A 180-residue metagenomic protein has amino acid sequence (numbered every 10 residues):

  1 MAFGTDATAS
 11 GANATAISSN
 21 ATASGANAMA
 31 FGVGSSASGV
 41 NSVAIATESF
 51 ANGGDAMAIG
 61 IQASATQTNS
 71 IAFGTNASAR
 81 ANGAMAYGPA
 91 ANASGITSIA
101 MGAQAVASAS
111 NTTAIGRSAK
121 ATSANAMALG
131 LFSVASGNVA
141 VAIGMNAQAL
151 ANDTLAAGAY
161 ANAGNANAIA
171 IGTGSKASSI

Functional and structural regions predicted by a protein language model:
M1-I180: Glycine- and small/polar-enriched repetitive beta-structure motifs of secreted/surface proteins
